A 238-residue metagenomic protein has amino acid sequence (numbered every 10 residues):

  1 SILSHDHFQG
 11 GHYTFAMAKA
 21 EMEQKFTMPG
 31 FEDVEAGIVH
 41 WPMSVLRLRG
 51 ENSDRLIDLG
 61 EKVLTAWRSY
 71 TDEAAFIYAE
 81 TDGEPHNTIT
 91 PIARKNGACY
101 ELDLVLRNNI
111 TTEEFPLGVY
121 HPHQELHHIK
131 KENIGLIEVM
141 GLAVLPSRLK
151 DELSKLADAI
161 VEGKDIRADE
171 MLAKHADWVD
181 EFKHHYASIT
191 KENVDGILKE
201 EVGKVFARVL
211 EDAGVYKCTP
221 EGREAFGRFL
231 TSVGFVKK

Functional and structural regions predicted by a protein language model:
S1-H5, Q9-G11, A79-L104: Short, active-site-adjacent segments that bind or coordinate small-molecule cofactors and metal centers
S1-S4, G10-L64, R68-T71: Catalytic or ion-translocation cores adjacent to nucleophile or general acid/base/metal-coordination motifs in diverse
T14-M17, V34, T71-A74, H127-E132 (+1 more regions): Glycine-rich loops and low-complexity Gly/Arg-rich segments that provide flexible linkers or classic glycine-based
E32, N87-P91, P122-E125: Glycine-rich, charged/polar anion/phosphate-binding loops that engage phosphate groups from diverse ligands
E32-V39, R94-K95, H128-I134: A glycine-rich, aromatic-flanked flexible loop/lid motif
H40-W41, D72-T81, E113, Y120: Conserved NTP-donor binding/palm subdomain of two-metal-ion nucleotidyltransferases/polymerases, i.e., the charged
G60-I92: Active-site/ligand-binding surface loops and adjacent short beta/alpha elements that line catalytic pockets across
A98-K238: Sequence termini and other peripheral, non-core segments
